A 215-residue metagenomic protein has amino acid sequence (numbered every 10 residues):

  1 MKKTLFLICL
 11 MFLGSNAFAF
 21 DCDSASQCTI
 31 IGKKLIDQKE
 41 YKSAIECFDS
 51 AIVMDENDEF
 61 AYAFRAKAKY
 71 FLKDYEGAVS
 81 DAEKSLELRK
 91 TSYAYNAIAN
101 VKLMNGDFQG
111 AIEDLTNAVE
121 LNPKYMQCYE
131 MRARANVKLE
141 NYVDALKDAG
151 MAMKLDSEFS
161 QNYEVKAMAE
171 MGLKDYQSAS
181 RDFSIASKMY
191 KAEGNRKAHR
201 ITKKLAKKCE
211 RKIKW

Functional and structural regions predicted by a protein language model:
K2-C9, G14-W215: Alpha-helical tetratricopeptide repeat
